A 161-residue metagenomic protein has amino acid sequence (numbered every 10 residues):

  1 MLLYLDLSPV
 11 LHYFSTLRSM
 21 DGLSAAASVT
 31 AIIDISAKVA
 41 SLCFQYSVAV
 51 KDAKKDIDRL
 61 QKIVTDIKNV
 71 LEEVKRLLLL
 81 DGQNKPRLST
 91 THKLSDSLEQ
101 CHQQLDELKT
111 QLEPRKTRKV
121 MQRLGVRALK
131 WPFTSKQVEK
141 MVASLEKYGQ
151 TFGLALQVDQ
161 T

Functional and structural regions predicted by a protein language model:
L2-Y4, P9, E99, Q103: Intrinsically disordered, low-complexity regulatory regions with latent secondary structure
D6, V10-K93, L108, L112 (+3 more regions): N-terminal amphipathic alpha-helical segments
K62, D96, K140: Short, well-structured alpha-helical interface segments that form or flank functional binding sites
D96-T110: Elongated alpha-helical scaffolds
Q100, Q104, V138-Q157: Acidic/serine-rich, low-complexity amphipathic helices located in mid- to C-terminal regulatory regions
A128-K140: Individual transmembrane alpha-helices with interfacial aromatic-anchor signatures
